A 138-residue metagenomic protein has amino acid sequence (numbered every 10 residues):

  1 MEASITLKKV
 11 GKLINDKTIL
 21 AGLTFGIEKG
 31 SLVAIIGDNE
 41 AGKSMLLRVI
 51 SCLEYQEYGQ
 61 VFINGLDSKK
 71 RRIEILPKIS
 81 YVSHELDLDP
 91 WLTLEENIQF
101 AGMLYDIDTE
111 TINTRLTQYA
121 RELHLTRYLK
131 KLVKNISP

Functional and structural regions predicted by a protein language model:
K17-T18, I73: Short coil-to-beta microelement around the adenine-binding A-loop and adjacent beta1/P-loop entry of ABC ATPase
I36-D38: The feature captures the beta-strand-to-loop junction immediately N-terminal to the Walker
S51: Helix-to-loop junction immediately C-terminal to a conserved catalytic motif
G59-D67, I75: Conserved ABC transporter NBD signature motif
Q99, M103, E110-Y128: Conserved ABC ATPase "signature" region
L132-P138: Conserved ABC ATPase signature
